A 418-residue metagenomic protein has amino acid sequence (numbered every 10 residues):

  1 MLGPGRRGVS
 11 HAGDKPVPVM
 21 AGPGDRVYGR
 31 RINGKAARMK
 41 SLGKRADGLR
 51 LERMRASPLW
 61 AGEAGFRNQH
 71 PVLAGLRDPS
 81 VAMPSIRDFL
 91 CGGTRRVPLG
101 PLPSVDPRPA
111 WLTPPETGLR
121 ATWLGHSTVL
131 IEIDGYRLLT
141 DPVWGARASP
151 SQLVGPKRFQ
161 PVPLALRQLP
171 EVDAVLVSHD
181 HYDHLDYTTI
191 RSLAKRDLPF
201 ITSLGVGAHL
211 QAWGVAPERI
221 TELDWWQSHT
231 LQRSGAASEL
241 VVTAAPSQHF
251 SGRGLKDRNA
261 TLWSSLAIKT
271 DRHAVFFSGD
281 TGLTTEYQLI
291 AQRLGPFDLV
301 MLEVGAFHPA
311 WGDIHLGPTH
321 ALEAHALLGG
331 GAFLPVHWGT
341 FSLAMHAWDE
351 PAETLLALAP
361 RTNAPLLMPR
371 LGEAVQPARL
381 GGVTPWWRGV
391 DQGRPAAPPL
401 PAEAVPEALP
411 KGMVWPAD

Functional and structural regions predicted by a protein language model:
G22-Q168, I268-G279, D298-V304, P360-T362 (+1 more regions): Metallo-beta-lactamase
G29-G34, R38-H70, R158, A165-L166 (+4 more regions): Cap/insert and terminal regions of metallo-dependent hydrolase folds
D88, G92, W144, A244-T270 (+1 more regions): Active-site-proximal loop/helix segment associated with metal-binding centers of metalloenzymes
T128-D134, T230-F297, G312, L316-H320: Catalytic core of the metallo-beta-lactamase
I131, D141, H179, D186 (+5 more regions): Divalent metal-coordination and catalytic microenvironments
P163-R196, L204, H209: Di-metal (Zn2+ and/or Mg2+/Mn2+) metal-binding site signature of metallo-dependent hydrolases with the MBL/beta-CASP
G214-G235, R293, H308-W311, P318-D418: Binuclear metal-ion centers of metallo-dependent hydrolases, dominated by the metallo-beta-lactamase
